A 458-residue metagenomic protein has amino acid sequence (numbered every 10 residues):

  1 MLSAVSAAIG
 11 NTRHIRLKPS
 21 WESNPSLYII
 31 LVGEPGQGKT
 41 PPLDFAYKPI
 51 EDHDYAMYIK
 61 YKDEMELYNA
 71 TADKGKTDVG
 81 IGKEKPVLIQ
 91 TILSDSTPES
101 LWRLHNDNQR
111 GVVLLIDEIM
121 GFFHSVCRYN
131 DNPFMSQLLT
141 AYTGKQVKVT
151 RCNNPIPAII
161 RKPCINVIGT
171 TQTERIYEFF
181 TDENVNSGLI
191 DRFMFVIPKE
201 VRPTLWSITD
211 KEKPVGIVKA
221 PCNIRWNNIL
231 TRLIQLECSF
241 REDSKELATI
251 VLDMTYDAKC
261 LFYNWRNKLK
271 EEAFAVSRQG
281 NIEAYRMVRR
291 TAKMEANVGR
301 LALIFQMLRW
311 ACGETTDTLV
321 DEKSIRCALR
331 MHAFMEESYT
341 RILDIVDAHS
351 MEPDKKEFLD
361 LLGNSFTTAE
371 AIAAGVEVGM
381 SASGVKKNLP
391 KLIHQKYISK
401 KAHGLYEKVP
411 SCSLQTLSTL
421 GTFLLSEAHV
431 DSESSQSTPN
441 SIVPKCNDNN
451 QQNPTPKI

Functional and structural regions predicted by a protein language model:
L2-L424, T438, P444, N449-N450 (+1 more regions): Phosphate-handling catalytic cores of nucleic-acid transaction enzymes
H429-S432, N447: Acidic/polar hotspots within intrinsically disordered regions
